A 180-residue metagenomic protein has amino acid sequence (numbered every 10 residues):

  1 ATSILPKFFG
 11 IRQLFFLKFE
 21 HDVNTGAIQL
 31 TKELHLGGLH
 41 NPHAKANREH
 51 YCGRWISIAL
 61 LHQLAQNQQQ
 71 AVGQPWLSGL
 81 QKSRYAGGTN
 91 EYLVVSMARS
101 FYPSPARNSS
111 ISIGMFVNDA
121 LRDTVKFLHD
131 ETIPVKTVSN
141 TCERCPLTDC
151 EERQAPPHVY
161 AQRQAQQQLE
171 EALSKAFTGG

Functional and structural regions predicted by a protein language model:
A1-G180: Active-site hotspot residues in diverse enzymes, especially metal/ion-binding acidic/histidine motifs
